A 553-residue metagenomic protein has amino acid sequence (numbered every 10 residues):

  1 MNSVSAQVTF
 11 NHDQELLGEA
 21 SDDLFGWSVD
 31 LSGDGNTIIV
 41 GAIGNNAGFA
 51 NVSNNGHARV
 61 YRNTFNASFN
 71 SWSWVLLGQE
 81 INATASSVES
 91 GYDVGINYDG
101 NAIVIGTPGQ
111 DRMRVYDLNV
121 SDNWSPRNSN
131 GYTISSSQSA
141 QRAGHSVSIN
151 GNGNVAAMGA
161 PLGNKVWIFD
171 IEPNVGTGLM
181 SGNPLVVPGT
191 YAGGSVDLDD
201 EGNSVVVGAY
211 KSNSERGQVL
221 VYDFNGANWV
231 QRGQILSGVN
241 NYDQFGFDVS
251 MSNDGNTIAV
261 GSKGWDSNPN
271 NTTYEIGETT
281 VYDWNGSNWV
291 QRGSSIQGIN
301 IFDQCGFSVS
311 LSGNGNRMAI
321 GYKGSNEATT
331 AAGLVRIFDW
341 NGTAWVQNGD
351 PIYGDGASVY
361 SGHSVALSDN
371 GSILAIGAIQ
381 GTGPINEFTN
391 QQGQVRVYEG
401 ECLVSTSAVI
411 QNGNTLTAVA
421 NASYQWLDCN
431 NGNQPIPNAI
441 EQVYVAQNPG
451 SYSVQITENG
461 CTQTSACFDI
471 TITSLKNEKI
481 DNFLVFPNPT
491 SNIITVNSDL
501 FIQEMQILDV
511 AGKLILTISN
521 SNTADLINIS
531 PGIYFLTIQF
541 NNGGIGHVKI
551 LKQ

Functional and structural regions predicted by a protein language model:
M1-T9, L475: Bacterial Sec-dependent N-terminal signal peptides
A6-E401: Conserved beta-strand/short-helix segments that make up beta-rich extracellular adhesion/recognition modules
A20, A85, Q138, N240 (+9 more regions): Surface-exposed coil/turn segments at beta-strand junctions on protein surfaces, enriched
T107, A160, K211, A418 (+3 more regions): Non-cytosolic beta-sheet module surface loops
N130, S465-T471: Terminal edge beta-strands and adjacent linker/stalk segments of extracellular immunoglobulin-superfamily beta-sandwich
R232, R292, N348, T462-C467 (+1 more regions): Extracellular and select intracellular beta-sandwich modules with Ser/Thr-enriched, small-residue motifs on
Q411-A420, I493-N497: A short beta-strand segment in extracellular, disulfide-stabilized domains
S423-G432, I440, Y444-S451, Q455-T462 (+2 more regions): C-terminal outer-membrane/trafficking sorting elements
